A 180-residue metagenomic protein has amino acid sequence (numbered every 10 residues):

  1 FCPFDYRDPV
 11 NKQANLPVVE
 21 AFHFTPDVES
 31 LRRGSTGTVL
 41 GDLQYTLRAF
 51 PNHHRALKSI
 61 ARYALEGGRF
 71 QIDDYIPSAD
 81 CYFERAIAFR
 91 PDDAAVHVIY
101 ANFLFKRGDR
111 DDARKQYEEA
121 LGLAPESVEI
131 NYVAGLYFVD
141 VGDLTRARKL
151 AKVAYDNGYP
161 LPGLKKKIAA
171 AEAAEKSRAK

Functional and structural regions predicted by a protein language model:
F1-Q44, A49: N-terminal leader/linker segments that initiate helical-solenoid repeat arrays
T46, R85-A86, E119-A120, V153-A154: Canonical positions in the second alpha-helix
A49, F89, L123, D156-N157: Structural marker of alpha-solenoid helical repeat scaffolds
K58-S59, A95-I99, E129-L136, K149 (+1 more regions): Alpha-solenoid helical repeat scaffolds
